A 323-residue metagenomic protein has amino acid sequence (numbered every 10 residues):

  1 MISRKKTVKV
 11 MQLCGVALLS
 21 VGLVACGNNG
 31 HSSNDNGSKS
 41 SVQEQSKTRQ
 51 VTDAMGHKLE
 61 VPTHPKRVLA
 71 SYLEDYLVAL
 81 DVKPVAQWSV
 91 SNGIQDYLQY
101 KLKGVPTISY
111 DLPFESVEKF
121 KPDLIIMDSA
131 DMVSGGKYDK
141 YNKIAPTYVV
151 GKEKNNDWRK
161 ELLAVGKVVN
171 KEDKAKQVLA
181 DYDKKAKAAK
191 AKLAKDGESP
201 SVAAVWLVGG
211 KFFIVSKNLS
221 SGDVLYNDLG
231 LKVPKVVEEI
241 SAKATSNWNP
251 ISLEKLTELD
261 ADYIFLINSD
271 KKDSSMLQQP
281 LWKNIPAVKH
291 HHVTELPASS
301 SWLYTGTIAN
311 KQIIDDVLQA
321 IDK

Functional and structural regions predicted by a protein language model:
I2-G15, V24-S71, K174-V205, N268-D270 (+2 more regions): Bacterial Sec-exported substrate-binding components of ABC uptake systems
D53-M55, N92, V105-E115, K243-L253: Short helix-initiation/N-cap motifs at beta->coil->alpha
L59-E60, Y76-L80, G93-D96, K211-V215 (+1 more regions): Short, solvent-exposed loop/turn elements at domain surfaces
L69-S116, L124, S129-A130: A short, structured surface patch at a secondary-structure boundary
S91-D96, I214-N247: Alpha-helical, coiled-coil/dimerization segments enriched in small aliphatic residues
V117, K121-M127, P146, L256 (+1 more regions): Proline-aspartate-enriched helix->loop->beta-strand connector
K143-G210, T307-K323: Extracytoplasmic substrate-binding proteins
L259-K323: Structured C-terminal subdomain patch of bacterial secreted/periplasmic proteins
